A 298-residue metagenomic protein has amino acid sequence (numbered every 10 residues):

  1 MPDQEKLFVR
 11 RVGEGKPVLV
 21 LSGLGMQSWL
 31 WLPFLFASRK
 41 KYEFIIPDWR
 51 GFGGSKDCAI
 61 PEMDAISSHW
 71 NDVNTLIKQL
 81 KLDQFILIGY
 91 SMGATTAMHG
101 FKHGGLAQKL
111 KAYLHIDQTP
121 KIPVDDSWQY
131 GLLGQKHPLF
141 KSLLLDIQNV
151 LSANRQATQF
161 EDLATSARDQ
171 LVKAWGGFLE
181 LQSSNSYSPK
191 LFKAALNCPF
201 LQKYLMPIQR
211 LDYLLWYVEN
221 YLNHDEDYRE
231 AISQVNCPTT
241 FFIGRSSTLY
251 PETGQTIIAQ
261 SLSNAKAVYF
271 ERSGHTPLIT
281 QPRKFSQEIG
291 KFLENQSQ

Functional and structural regions predicted by a protein language model:
M1-K6: N-terminal cap/lid segment of alpha/beta-hydrolase-fold proteins
L7-A59: Conserved HGGG/HGGXW glycine-rich cap/lid loop of the alpha/beta-hydrolase fold
P17, E43, Q84-I86, K111-A112 (+1 more regions): Structural signature of beta-strand start/N-cap positions in the alpha/beta core of ABC transporter nucleotide-binding
M26-Q27, R50-S55, K121, L249 (+1 more regions): Active-site loop signature of alpha/beta-hydrolase-fold enzymes
F36, I46-I88, M92, F101-A107 (+2 more regions): Active-site loop/oxyanion-hole signature of alpha/beta-hydrolase fold enzymes
K109-A164: Flexible "cap/lid" loop of the alpha/beta hydrolase fold
S188-Q260, Y269: Conserved serine/cysteine hydrolase catalytic core
S273-S286: Catalytic histidine-centered segment of alpha/beta-hydrolase-like enzymes
